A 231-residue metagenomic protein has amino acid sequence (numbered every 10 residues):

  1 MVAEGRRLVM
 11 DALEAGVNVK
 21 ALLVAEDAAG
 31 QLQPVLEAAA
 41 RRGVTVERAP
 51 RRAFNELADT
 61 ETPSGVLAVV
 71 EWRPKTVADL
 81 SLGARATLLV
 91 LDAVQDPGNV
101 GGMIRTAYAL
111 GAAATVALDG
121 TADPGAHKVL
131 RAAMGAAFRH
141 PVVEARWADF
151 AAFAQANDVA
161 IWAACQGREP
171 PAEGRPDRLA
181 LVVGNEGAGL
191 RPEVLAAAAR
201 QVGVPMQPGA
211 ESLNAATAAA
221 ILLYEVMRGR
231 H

Functional and structural regions predicted by a protein language model:
M1-E61: N-terminal positively charged helical leader segments and presequences
V2, L22-V24, V142, A160-Q166 (+1 more regions): Short, hydrophobic beta-strand segments that form beta-sheet elements in well-ordered domains
G5, Q95-M103, S212-A218: Amphipathic alpha-helical repeat scaffolds
E14, R41, V69, P74-R168: RNA substrate-binding interface of SAM-dependent RNA methyltransferases
T45-A49, V143, W162, V202: General small-molecule cofactor/ligand-binding pocket signal
A68, T106-L110, D119-A136, P192-H231: Structured adenosyl-cofactor binding patch, chiefly the S-adenosyl-L-methionine
W162-A210, N214: Active-site/ligand-binding-proximal alpha/beta "capping" segment
